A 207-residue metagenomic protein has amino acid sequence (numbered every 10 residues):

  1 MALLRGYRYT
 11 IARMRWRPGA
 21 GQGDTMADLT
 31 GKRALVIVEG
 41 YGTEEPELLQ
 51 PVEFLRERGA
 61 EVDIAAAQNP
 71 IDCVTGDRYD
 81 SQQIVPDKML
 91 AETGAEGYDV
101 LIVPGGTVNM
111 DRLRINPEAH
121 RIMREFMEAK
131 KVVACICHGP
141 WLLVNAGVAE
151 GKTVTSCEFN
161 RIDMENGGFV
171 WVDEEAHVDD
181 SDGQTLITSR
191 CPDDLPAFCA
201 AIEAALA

Functional and structural regions predicted by a protein language model:
L3-I11, P18-A129, V133, W141-T153 (+1 more regions): Extended, subdomain-level signal for the structured scaffold at the beginning of enzyme domains
C137: Catalytic nucleophile serine of serine hydrolases, specifically the conserved "nucleophile elbow" pentapeptide
